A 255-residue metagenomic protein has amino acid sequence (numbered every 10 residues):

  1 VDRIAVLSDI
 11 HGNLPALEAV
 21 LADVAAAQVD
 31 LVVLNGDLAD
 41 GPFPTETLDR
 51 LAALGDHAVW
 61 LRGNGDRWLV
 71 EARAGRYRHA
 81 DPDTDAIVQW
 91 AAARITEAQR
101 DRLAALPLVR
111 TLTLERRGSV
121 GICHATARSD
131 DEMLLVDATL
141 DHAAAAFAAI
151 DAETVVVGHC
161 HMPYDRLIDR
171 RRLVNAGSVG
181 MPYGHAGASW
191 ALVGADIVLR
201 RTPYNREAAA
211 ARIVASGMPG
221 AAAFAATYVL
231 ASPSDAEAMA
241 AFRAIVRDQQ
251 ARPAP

Functional and structural regions predicted by a protein language model:
V1-A5, L112-G121, I168-R172: Beta-strand-turn-beta hairpins that frame and shape the catalytic cleft of phosphate-ester-processing enzymes
D2-R100, A104: Core catalytic region of metal-dependent phosphoesterases/phosphodiesterases, especially metallo-beta-lactamase-like
S8-I10, G36-L38, N64-R67, A125-A127 (+3 more regions): Active-site metal-binding loops of divalent metal-dependent hydrolases
H11-A16, D40-P42, G65-V70, T154-L167 (+1 more regions): Active-site environment of divalent metal-dependent phosphoester hydrolases
V24-Q28, L54, L114-R116, A149-D151 (+1 more regions): Glycine-rich phosphate-binding loop signature in dinucleotide/nucleotide-binding domains
R78-P82, A86, R116, V120-A149: Active-site-proximal segments of metal-dependent phosphoesterases and phosphodiesterases across multiple
A138-V179, W190: Anionic-ligand binding region
L167-P255: Acidic, His/Gly-rich catalytic cores of divalent-metal-dependent hydrolytic chemistry
